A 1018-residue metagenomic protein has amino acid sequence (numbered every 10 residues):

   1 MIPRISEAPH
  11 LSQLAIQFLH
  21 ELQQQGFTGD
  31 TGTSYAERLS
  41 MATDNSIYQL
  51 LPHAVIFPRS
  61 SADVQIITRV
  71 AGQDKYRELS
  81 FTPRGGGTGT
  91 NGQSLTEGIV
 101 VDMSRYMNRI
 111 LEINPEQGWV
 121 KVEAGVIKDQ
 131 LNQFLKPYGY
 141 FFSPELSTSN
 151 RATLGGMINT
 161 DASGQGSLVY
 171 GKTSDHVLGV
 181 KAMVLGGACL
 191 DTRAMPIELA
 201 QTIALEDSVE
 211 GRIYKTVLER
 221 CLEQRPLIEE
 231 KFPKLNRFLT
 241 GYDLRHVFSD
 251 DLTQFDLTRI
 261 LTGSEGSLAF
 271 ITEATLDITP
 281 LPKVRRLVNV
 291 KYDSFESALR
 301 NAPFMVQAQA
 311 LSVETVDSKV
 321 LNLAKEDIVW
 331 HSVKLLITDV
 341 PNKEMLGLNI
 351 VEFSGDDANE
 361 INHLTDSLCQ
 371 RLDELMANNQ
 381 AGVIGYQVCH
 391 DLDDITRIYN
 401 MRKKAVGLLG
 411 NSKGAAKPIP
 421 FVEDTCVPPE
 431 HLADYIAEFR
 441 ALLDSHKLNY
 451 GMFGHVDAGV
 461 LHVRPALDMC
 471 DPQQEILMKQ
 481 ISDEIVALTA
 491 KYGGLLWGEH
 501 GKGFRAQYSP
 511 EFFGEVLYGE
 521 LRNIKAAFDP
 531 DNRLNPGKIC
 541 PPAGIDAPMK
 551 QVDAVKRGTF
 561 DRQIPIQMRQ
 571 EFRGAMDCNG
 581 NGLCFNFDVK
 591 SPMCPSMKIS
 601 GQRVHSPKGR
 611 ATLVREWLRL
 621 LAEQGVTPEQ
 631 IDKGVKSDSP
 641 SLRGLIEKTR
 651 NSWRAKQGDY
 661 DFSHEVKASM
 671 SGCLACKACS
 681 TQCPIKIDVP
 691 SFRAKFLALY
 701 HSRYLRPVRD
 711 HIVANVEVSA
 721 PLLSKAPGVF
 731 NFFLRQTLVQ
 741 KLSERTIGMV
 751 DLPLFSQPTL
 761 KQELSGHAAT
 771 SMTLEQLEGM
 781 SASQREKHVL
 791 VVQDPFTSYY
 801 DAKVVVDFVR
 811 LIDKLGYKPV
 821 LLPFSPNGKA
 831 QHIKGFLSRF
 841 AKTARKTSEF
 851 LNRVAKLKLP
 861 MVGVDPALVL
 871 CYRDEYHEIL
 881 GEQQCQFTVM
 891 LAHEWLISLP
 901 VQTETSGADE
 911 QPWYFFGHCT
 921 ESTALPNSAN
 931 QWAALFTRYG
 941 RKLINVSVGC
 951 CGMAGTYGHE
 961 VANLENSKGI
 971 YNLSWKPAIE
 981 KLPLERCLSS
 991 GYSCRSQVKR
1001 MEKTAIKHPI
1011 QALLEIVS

Functional and structural regions predicted by a protein language model:
M1-G72, Y76, G86-G118, S147 (+6 more regions): N-terminal flexible segment immediately upstream of the FAD-binding catalytic core in FAD-dependent oxidoreductases
I2-E7, A204-F248, I524, F528-P595 (+4 more regions): Flexible inter-domain linker/hinge segments
L22, S46-R77, F81, I99 (+6 more regions): N-terminal glycine-rich flavin-associated loop
T88-T90, T148-G155, T240-V247, E314-H331 (+16 more regions): A glycine-rich phosphate-binding loop feature that marks nucleotide/adenosyl-phosphate handling sites
M157-N159, S167-Y170, V177-N400, E511 (+1 more regions): C-terminal substrate-binding/cap subdomain adjacent to the FAD-binding core in PCMH-type and related FAD-linked
A274, A308-A415, G454, I599-S600 (+4 more regions): Terminal amphipathic helices with adjacent charged low-complexity linkers/tails
D529, P536, P690-S1018: Iron-sulfur cluster-binding electron-transfer modules in prokaryotic oxidoreductases
D546, K550-N581, F585-L723, A841-T847 (+6 more regions): Ferredoxin-type iron-sulfur electron-transfer modules in oxidoreductases and energy-metabolism complexes
